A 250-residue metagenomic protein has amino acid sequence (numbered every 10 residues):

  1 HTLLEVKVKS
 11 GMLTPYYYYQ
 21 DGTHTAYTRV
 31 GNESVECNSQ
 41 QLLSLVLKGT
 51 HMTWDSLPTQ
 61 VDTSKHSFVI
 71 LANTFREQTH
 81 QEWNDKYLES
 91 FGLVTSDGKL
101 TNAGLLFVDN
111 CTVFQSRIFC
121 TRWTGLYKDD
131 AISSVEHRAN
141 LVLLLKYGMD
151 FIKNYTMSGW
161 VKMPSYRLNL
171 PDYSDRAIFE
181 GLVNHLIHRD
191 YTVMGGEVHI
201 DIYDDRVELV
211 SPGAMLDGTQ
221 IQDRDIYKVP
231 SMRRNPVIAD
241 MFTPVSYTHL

Functional and structural regions predicted by a protein language model:
H1-L250: Conserved N-terminal catalytic/coupling substructures associated with nucleotide/phosphate chemistry
